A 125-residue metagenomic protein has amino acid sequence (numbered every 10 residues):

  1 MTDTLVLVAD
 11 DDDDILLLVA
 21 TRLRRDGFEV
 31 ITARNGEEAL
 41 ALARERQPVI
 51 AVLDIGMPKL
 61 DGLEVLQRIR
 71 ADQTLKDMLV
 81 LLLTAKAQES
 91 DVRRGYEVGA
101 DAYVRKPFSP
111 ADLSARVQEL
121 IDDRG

Functional and structural regions predicted by a protein language model:
M1-L7, A111-G125: Non-catalytic signal-transmission and effector/linker regions of two-component phosphorelay proteins
D12, I55-G56, L81, K86: The short loop immediately C-terminal to the conserved phospho-acceptor aspartate in CheY-like receiver
L16, P58, K76, Q88 (+1 more regions): The feature encodes the CheY-like receiver
L17-R25: Charged docking surfaces used in two-component/phosphorelay signaling
G27-R34, L42: Short hydrophobic/Thr-rich beta-strand motif most characteristic of the beta2 strand and flanking loop of CheY-like
R34-E38, V49, D54, D61-Q67: Acidic catalytic/metal-coordinating carboxylates
A41, L63-K76: Short amphipathic alpha-helix used as the core "switch/output" element in two-component signaling
E64, A87-R105, A115, E119: Alpha4 helix (beta4-alpha4-beta5 surface) of REC/receiver domains from two-component response regulators
